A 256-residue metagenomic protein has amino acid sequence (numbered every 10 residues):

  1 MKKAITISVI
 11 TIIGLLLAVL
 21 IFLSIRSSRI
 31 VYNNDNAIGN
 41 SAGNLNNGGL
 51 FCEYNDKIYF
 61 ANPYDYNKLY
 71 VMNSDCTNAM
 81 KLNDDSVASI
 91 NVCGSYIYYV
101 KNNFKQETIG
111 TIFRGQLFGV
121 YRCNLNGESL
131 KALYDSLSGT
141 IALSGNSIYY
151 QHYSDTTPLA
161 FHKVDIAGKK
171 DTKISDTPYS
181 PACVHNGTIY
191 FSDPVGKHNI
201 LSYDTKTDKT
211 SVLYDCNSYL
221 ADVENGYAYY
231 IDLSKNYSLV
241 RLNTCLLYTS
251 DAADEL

Functional and structural regions predicted by a protein language model:
M1-L15: N-terminal Sec-pathway targeting helices
N36-A42, N78-N83, S129-Y134, K170-S175 (+2 more regions): A short beta-strand motif characteristic of beta-propeller blades
I38-N67, A88: Beta-strand-rich domains and repeat architectures in extracellular enzymes and scaffolds, especially beta-propellers
N46-F51, S86-G94, S136-S144, P178-H185 (+1 more regions): Repeated scaffold domains used in trafficking and secretory/extracellular systems, primarily beta-propellers
Y59-F60, Y99-V100, Y149-Q151, Y190-F191 (+1 more regions): Residue position within the beta-strands of beta-propeller blades
P63-Y66, E107-L117, S154-L159, P194-K197 (+1 more regions): Short, solvent-exposed loop/turn segments at conserved positions within beta-propeller repeat blades
N73-D75, N124-E128, D165-K169, D204-D208 (+1 more regions): Short loop/turn segments that connect beta-strands within beta-propeller blades
Y248-E255: Conserved small/polar residues in nucleotide/adenosyl-binding loops
